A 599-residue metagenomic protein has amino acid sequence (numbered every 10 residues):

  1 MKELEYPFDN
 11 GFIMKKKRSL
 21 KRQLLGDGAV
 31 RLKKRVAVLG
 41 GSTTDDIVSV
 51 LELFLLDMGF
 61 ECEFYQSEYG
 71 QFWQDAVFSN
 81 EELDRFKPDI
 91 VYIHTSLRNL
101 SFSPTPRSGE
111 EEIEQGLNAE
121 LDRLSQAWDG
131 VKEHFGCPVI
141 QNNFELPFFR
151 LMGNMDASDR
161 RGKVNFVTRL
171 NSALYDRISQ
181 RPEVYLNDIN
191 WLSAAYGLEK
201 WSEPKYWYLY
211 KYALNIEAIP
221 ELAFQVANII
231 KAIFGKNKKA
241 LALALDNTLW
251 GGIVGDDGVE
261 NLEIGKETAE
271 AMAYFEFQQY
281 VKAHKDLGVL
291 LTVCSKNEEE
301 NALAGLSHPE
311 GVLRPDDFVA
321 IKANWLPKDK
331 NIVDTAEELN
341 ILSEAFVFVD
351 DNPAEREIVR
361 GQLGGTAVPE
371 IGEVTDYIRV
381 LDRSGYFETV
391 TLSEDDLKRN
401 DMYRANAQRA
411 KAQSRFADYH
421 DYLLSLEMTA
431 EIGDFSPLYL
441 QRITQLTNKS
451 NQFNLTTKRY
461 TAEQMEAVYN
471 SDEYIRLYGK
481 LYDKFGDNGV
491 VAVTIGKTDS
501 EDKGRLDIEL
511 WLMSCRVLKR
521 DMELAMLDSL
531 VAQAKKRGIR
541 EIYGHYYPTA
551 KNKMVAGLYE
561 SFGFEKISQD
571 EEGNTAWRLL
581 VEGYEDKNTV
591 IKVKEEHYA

Functional and structural regions predicted by a protein language model:
M1-A242, L249-W250, G255-N261, A354 (+2 more regions): Extracellular glycan-modifying ectodomains
V254-Q279, G364-G372: Basic, amphipathic juxtamembrane/active-site segments that coordinate anionic phosphate or diphosphate groups
E276-S307, V359, L455-Y460, M465 (+2 more regions): Substrate-recognition element of Asp-dependent hydrolases with the DxDx(T/V) motif
N297-A323: Substrate-recognition/cap helix-loop segment adjacent to the acidic, metal-dependent catalytic center of Asp-based
I332-P353, V359: Conserved Lys-Pro-Asp/Glu-containing loop-to-beta segment of HAD-superfamily phosphomonoesterases, centered on
E338, R360, G364-L426, A532-A599: Terminal substrate-recognition subdomain of acyl/acetyltransferases
E431-S514: A conserved beta-strand-loop-helix scaffold within acyl/acetyltransferase catalytic domains
K484, V490-D570: Acyl-donor binding region in acyl/amide transferases
